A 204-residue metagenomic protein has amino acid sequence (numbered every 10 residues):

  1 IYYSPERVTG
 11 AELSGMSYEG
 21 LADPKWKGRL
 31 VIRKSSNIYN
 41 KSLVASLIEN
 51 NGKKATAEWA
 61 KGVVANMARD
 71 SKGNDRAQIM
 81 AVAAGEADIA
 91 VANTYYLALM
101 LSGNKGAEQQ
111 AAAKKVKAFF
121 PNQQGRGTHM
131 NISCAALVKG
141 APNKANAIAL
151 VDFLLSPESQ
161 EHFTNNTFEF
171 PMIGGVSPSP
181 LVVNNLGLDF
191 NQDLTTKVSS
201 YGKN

Functional and structural regions predicted by a protein language model:
I1-L13, A45, M130-A135: Periplasmic solute-binding protein
E6-G15, I48-A57, A141-A147: Short helix-loop capping/hinge motifs at secondary-structure junctions, enriched in acidic/polar residues
Y18, Q78-I79, L97, A147 (+1 more regions): Short, hydrophobic alpha-helical packing/hinge segments within bilobed ligand-binding/sensory domains
E19, A107-H129, V138-G140: Short beta-strand->loop
E19-I38, S46-I48: Short loop->beta-strand "edge-of-pocket" segments that line small-molecule binding or catalytic clefts across diverse
S35, Y39-S42, S46-P121: Ligand-binding pocket segment of bilobal, Venus flytrap-like solute-binding proteins
S133-D193: Mature extracytoplasmic/periplasmic domains
F190-N204: Conserved C-terminal helix/tail region of periplasmic/extracytoplasmic solute-binding proteins
